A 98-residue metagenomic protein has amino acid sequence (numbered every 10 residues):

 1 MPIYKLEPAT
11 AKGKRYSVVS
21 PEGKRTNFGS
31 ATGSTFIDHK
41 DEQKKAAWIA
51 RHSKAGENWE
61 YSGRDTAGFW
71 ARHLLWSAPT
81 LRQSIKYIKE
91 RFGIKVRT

Functional and structural regions predicted by a protein language model:
M1-T98: Arg/Lys-rich, low-complexity, intrinsically disordered basic segments
